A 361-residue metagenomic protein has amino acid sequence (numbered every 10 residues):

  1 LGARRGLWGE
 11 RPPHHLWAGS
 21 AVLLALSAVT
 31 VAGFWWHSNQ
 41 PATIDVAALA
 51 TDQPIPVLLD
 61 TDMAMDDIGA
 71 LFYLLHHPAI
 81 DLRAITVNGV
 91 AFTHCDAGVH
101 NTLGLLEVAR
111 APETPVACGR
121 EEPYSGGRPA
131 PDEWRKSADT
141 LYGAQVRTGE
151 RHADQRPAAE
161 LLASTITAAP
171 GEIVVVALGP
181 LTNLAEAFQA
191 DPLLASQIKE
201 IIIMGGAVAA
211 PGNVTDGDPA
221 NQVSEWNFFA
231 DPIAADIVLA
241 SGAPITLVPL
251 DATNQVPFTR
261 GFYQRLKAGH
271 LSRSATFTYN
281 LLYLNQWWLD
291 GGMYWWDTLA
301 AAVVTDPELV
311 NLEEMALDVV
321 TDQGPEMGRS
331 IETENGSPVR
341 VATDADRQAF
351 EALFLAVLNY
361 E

Functional and structural regions predicted by a protein language model:
L1-R4, T30: Alpha-helical transmembrane segments
R4-R5, R11: Basic polycationic patches enriched in arginine
R11-G19: Membrane-interfacial entry segments at the cytosolic side of transmembrane helices
S20-V31: Hydrophobic membrane-insertion alpha-helices, especially the h-region of bacterial N-terminal signal peptides
V29-P41: Membrane-interface motif at the C-terminal end of an N-terminal transmembrane signal
N39-I55, F72-L82, W226-F229, I233 (+1 more regions): Conformational coupling and interaction surfaces
I44-D45, Q53, D96-A168, E334-A349 (+1 more regions): Metal-dependent C-N hydrolase catalytic cores
V46-L103, P112, V146-P249, T253 (+1 more regions): Active-site histidine-anchored catalytic micro-motif
